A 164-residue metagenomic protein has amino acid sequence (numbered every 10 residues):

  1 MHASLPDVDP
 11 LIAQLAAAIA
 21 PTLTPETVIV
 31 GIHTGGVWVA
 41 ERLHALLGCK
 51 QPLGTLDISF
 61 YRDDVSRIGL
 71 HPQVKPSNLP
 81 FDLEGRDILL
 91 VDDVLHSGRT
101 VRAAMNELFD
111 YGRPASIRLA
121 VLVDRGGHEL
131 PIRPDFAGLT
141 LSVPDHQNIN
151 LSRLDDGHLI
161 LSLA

Functional and structural regions predicted by a protein language model:
M1-A164: PRPP-associated nucleotide enzymes
